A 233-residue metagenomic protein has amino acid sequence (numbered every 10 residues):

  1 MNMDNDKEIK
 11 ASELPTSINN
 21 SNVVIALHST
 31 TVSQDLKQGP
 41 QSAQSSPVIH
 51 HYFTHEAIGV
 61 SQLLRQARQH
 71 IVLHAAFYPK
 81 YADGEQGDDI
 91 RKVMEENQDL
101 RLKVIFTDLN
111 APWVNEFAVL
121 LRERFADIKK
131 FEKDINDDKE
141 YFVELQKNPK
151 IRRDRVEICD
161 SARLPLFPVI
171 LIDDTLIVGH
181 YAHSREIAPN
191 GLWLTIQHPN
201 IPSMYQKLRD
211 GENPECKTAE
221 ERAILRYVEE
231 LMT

Functional and structural regions predicted by a protein language model:
M1-Q44: Long, low-complexity intrinsically disordered regions enriched in small/polar and proline/glycine residues
I18, A57, L164-L166: Short beta-strand-initiation
D35-F117, Q206-D210, P214: PLD-like (HKD) phosphodiesterase/transphosphatidyltransferase domain
P40-Q44, V143-R152, E230-L231: Short, conserved catalytic or adaptor-binding loops enriched in Gly and charged residues
P112-F167: HKD-type phospholipase D/PLD-like phosphodiesterase module
E157, V178-T233: Signature of lipid phosphatidyltransferase scaffolds
V169-I172, L176-G179: Short hydrophobic-aromatic micro-motifs
